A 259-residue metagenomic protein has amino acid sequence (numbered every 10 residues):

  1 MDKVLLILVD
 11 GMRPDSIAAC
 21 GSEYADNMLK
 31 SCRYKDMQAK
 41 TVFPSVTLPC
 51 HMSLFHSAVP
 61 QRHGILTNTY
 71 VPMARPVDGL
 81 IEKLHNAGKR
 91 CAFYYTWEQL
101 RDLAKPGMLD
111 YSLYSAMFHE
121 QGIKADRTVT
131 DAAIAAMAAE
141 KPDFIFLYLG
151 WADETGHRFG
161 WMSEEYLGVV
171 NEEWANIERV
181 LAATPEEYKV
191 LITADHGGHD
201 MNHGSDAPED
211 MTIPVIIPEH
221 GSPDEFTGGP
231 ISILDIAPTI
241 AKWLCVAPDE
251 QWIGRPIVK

Functional and structural regions predicted by a protein language model:
M1-K259: Feature captures the catalytic ectodomains and active-site-proximal regions of enzymes that hydrolyze or transfer
